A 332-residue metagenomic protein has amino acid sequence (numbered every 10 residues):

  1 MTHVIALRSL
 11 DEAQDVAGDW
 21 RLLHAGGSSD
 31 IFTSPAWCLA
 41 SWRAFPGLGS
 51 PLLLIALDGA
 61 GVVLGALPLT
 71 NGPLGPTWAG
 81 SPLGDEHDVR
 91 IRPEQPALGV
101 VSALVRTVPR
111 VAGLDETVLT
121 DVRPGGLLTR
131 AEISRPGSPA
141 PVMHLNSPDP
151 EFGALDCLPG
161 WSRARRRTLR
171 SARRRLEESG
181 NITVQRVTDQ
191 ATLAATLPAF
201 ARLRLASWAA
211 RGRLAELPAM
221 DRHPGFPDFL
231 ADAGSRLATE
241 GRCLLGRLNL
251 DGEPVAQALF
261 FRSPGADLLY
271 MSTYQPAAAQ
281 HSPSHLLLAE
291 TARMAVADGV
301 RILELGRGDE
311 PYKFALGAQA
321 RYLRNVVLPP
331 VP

Functional and structural regions predicted by a protein language model:
M1-Q14, P109-A112, E116-A194, A297 (+1 more regions): Terminal substrate-recognition subdomain of acyl/acetyltransferases
M1-T2, S29-T33, L83-D88: Short N-terminal helix-initiation segments at or just after the protein's N-terminus
I5-A60, L64-P76, V122-L127, S134-P136 (+1 more regions): A conserved beta-strand-loop-helix scaffold within acyl/acetyltransferase catalytic domains
D58-G61, P93-Q95, L145-P150, D251 (+2 more regions): Short loop segments at secondary-structure junctions
T70-G137, R262-A320: Acyl-donor binding region in acyl/amide transferases
